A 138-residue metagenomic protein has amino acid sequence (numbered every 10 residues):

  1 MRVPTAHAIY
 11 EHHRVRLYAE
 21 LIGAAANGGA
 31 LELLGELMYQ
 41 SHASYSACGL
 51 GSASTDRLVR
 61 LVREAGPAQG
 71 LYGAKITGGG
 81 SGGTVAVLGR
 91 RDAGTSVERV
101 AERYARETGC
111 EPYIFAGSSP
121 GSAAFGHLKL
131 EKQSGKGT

Functional and structural regions predicted by a protein language model:
M1-K75, V87-T138: C-terminal nucleotide
G79-G83: Active-site pocket scaffolds in enzymes
